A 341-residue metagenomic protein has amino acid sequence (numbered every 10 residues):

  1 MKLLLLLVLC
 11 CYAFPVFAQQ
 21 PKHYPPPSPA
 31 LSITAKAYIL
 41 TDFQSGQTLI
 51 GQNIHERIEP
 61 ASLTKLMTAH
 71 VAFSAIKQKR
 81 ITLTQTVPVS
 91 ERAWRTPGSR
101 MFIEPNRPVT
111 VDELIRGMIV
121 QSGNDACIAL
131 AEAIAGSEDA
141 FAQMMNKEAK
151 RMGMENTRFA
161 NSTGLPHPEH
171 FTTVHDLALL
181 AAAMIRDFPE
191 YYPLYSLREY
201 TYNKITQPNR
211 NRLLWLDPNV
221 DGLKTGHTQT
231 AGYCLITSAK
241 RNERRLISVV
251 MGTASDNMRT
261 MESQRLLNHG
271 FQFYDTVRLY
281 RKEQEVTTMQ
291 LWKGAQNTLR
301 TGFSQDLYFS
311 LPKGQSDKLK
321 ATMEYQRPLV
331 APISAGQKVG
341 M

Functional and structural regions predicted by a protein language model:
M1-L5: Positively charged n-region of N-terminal signal peptides that target proteins for export
A18-D187, E199-N203: Active-site-adjacent loops and short helices of periplasmic peptidoglycan-processing enzymes
M154-E155, P166-M341: Domain-terminus/edge residues, biased toward the C-terminal soluble/receptor-binding domains of extracytoplasmic
